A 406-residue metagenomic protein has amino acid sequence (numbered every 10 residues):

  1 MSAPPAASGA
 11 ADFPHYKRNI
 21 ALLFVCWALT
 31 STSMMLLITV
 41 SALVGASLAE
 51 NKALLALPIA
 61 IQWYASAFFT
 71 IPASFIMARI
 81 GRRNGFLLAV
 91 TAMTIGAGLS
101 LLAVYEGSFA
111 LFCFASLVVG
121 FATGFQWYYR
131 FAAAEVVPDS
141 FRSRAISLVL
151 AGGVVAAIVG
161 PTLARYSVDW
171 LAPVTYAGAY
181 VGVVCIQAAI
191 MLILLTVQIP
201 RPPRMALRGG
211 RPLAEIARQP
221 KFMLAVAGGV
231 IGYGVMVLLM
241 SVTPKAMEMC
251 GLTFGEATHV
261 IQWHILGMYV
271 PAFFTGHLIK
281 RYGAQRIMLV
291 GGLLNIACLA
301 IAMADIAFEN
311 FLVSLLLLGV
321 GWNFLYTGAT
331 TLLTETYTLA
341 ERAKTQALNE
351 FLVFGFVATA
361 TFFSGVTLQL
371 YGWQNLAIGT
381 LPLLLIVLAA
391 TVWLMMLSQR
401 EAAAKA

Functional and structural regions predicted by a protein language model:
S2-K17, Q198-A227: Juxtamembrane intracellular "pre-TM" segments in multi-pass secondary transporters
A28, F109-G124, N310-F324: Hydrophobic core of transmembrane alpha-helices in multi-pass small-molecule transporters, especially MFS/SLC-type
S41, T123-V137, F324-Y337: Intracellular juxtamembrane helix-capping segments at the cytosolic ends of symmetry-related transmembrane helices
F69-R82, V168, V270-A284, L368: Helix-to-loop junctions at the C-terminal end of transmembrane segments in multipass secondary transporters
T91-E106, L294-I306: C-terminal ends and interior cores of transmembrane alpha-helices in multi-pass membrane transporters/permeases
A115-A151: Cytoplasmic helix-loop-helix junction between adjacent transmembrane helices in 12-TM secondary transporters
R165, V184-P203, A390-M395: C-terminal membrane-cytosol helix-exit motif in multi-pass small-molecule transporters
T336, A340-Y371: A late C-terminal transmembrane helix in Major Facilitator Superfamily
